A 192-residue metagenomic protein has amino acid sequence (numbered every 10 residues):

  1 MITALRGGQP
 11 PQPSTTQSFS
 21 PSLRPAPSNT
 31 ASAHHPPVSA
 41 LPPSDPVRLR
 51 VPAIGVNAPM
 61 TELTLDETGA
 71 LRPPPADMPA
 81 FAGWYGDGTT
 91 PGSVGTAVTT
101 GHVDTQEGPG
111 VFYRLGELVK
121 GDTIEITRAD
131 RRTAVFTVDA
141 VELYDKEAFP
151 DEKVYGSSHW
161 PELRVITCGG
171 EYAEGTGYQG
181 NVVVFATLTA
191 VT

Functional and structural regions predicted by a protein language model:
I2-L118, R128-D130, A140-T192: Solvent-exposed, non-transmembrane regions of membrane-associated and secreted proteins
